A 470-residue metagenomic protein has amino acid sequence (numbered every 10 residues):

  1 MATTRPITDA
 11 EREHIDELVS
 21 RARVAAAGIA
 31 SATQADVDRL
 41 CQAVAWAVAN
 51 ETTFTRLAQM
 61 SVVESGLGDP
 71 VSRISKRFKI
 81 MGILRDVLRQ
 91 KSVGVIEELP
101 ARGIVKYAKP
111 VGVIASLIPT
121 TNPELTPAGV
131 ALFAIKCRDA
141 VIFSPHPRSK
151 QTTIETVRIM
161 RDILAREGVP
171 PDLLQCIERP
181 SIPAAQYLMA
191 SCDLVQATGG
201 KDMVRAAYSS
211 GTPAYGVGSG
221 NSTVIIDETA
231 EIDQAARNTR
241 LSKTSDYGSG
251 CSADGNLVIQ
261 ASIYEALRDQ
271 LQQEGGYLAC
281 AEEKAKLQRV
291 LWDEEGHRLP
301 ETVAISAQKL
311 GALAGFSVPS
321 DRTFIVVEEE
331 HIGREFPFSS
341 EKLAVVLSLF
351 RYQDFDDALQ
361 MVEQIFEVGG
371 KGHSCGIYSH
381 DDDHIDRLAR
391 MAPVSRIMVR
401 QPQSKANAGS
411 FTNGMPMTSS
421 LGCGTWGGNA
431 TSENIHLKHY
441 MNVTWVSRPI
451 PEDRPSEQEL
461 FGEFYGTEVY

Functional and structural regions predicted by a protein language model:
M1-V105, F133, Q273: N-terminal Rossmann-like NAD(P)+-binding subdomain of aldehyde/semialdehyde dehydrogenases
A2, D9-E11, V204-G333, S456: ALDH superfamily catalytic-core signature
A2-T4, A30, F316-Y470: Conserved C-terminal structural/oligomerization subdomain of aldehyde/semialdehyde dehydrogenase
L18-S20, G216-G218, D246-C251, F336-L343 (+1 more regions): Short, flexible turn/loop "capping" segments at secondary-structure junctions
V19, R23-A26, A30-T33, C41-T52 (+14 more regions): Structural signal for hydrophobic packing residues in well-ordered secondary-structure cores of soluble enzyme domains
S31-D36, R56-A58, P170-L173, Y247-G250 (+6 more regions): Flexible, glycine/charged-enriched surface loops at secondary-structure junctions
S92-Q234: Rossmann-like NAD(P) dinucleotide-binding subdomain of oxidoreductase/dehydrogenase enzymes
